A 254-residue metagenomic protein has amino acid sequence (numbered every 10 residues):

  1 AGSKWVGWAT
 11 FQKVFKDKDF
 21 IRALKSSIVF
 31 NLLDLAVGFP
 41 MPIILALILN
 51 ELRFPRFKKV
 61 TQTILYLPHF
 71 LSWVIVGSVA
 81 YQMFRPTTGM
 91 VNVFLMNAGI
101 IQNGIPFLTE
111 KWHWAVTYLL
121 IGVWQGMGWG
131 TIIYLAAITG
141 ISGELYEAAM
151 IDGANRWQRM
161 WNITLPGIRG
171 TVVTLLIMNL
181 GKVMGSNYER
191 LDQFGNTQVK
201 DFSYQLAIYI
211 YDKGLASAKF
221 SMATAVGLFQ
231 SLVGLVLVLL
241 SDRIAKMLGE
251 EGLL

Functional and structural regions predicted by a protein language model:
A1-L254: A structural signal for multi-pass alpha-helical bundles of membrane permease subunits that mediate small-molecule
